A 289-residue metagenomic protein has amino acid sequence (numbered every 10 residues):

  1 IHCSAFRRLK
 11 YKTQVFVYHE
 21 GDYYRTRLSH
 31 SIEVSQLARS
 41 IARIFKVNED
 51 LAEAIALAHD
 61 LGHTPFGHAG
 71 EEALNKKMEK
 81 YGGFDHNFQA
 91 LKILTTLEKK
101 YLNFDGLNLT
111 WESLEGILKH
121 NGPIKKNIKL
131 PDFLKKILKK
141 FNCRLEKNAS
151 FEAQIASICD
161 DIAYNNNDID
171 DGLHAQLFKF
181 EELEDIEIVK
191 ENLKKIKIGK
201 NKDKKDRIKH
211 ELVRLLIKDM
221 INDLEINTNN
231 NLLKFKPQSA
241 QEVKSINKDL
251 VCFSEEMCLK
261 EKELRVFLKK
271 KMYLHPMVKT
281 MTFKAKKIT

Functional and structural regions predicted by a protein language model:
I1-S31, S35-I41, F84-F88, I93-T289: Histidine-centered, transition-metal-coordinating active-site segments
Y23, R39-L51, K80: Short pre-active-site segment immediately N-terminal to the catalytic Zn-binding motif
R27, S31, N48-L51, A56 (+2 more regions): Hydrophobic alpha-helical segments and their boundary regions
F45, E49-E71, A90, D160: His-Asp-centered metal-binding catalytic motifs of divalent-metal-dependent phosphohydrolases/nucleases
L57-L61, M78, L97: Acidic, glycine-rich active-site loops and adjacent beta-strand->loop/helix elements that engage anionic groups
T64, Y81-F84: Residues at alpha-helix boundaries and the short loops/turns that link adjacent helices
E71-M78: Basic, amphipathic juxtamembrane/active-site segments that coordinate anionic phosphate or diphosphate groups
